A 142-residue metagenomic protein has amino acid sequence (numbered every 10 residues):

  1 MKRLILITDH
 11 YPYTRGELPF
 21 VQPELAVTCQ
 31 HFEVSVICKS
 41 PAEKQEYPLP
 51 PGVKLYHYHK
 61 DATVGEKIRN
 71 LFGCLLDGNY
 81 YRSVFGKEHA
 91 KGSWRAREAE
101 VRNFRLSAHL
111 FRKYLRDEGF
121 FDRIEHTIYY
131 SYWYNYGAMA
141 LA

Functional and structural regions predicted by a protein language model:
M1-V64, I124: N-terminal subdomain of nucleotide-sugar transferases
L6, Y136-A142: Extended hydrophobic/aromatic segments used for targeting, binding, or gating
R15, D77-G78, N135: Serine-centered coil/turn micro-motif
V27, L110-R116, A140: Amphipathic alpha-helical segments that form well-ordered structural scaffolds and often line/cohere around active
E33, F85-G86, D117-G119: Short, flexible coil/linker elements and helix-boundary hinge sites characteristic of intrinsically disordered
E43-L106: A conserved catalytic-core segment of Leloir-type glycosyltransferases
R95-L106, K113-Y136: Short N-terminal targeting/anchoring amphipathic segment
